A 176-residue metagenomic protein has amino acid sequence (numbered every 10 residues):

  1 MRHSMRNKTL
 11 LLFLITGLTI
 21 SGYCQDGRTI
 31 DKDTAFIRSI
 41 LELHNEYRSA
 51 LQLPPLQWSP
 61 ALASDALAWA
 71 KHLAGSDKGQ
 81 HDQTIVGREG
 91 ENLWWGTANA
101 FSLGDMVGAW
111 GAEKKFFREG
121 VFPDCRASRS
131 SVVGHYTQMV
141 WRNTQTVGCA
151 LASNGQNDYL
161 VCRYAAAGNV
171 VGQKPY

Functional and structural regions predicted by a protein language model:
R2-L10: Bacterial N-terminal signal peptides that target proteins for export
L11-T19: Bacterial N-terminal signal peptides
T16-G17, H44, A70, K114: Hydrophobic residues within well-ordered, non-membrane alpha-helices that form the packing/core of soluble catalytic
Q25-R28, K32-G90: Short, well-ordered surface patches within globular domains
I85-R88, N99-Y176: Disulfide-stabilized extracellular recognition modules
